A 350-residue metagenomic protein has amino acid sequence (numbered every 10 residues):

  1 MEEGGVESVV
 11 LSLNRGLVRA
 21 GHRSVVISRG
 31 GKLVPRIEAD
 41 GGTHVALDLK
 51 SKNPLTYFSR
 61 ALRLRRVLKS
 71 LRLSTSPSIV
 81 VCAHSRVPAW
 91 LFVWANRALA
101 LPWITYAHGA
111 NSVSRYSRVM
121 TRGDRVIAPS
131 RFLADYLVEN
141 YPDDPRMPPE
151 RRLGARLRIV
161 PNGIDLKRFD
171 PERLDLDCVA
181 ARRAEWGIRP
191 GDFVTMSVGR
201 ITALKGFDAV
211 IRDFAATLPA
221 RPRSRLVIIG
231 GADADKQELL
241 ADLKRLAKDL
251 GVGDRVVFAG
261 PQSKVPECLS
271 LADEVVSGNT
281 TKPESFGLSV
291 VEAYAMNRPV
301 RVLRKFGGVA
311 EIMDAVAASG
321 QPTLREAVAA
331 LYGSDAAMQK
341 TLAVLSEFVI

Functional and structural regions predicted by a protein language model:
M1-G4, S8-S12, G16-F58, R146-R152: N-terminal strand-loop element at the rim of the active site of nucleotide-sugar-dependent glycosyltransferases
G5, R168, G320-I350: A charged, aromatic-enriched C-terminal amphipathic alpha-helix characteristic of glycosyltransferases across folds
V26-K32, I164, V198, R225-A241: Glycosyltransferase donor-sugar binding loop
C82-A89, A107-H108: Short His-centered aromatic/hydrophobic patch
F132, G163: Carbohydrate-associated surface elements
R189-K205, I211-F214, V227: Conserved donor-binding/catalytic core segment of Leloir-type glycosyltransferases
D235-D242, G253-Q262, C268: Active-site donor-binding acidic/aromatic loop of nucleotide-activated sugar and phosphosugar transferases involved
S270-S285, R298-P299: Acidic donor-binding loop of glycosyltransferase active sites
